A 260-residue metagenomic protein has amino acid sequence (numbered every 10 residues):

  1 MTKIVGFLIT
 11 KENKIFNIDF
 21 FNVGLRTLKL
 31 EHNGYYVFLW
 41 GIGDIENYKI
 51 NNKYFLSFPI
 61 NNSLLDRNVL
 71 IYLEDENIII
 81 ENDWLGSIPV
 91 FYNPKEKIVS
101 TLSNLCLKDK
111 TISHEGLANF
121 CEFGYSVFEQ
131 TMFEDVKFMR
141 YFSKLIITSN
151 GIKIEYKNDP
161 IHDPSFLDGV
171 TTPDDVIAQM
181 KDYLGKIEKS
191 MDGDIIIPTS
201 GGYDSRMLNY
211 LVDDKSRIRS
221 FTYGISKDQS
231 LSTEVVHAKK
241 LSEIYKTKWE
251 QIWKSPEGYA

Functional and structural regions predicted by a protein language model:
M1-E257: Cysteine-centered catalytic environments shared across enzyme families
